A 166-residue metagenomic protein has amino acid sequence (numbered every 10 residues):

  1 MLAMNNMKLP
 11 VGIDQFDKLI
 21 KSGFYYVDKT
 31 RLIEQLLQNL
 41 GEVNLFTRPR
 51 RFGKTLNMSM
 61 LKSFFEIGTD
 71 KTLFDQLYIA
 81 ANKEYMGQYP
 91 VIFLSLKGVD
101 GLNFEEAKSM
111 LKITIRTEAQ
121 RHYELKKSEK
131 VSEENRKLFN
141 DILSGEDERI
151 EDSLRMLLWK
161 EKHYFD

Functional and structural regions predicted by a protein language model:
M1-D166: Phosphate-binding site recognition
